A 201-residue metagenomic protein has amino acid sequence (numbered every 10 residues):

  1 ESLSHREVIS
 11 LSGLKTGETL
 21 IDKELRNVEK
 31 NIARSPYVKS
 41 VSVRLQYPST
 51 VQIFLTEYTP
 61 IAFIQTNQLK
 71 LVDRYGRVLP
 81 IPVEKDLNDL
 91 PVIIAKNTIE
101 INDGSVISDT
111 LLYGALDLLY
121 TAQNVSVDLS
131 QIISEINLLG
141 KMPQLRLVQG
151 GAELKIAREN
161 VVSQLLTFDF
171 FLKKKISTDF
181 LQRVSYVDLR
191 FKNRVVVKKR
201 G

Functional and structural regions predicted by a protein language model:
E1-S10: Short extracytoplasmic/periplasmic juxtamembrane "stem" segments immediately C-terminal to an N-terminal membrane anchor
S10-T19, K23-R34, S40-G201: Charged, solvent-exposed interaction patches on well-folded alpha/beta domains that mediate macromolecular contacts
